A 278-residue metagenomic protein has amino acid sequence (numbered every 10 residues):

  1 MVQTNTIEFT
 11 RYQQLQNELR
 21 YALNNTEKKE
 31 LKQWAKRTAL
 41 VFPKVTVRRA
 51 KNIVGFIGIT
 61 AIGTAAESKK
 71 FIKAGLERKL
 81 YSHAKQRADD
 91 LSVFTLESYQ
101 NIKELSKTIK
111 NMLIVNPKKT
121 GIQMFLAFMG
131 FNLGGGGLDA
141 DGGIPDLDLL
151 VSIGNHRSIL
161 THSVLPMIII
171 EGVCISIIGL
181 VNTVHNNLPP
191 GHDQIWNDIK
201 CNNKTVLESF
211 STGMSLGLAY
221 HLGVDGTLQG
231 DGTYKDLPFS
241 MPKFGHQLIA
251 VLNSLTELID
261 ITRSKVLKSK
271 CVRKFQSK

Functional and structural regions predicted by a protein language model:
M1-K278: N-terminal membrane-targeting hydrophobic helices
